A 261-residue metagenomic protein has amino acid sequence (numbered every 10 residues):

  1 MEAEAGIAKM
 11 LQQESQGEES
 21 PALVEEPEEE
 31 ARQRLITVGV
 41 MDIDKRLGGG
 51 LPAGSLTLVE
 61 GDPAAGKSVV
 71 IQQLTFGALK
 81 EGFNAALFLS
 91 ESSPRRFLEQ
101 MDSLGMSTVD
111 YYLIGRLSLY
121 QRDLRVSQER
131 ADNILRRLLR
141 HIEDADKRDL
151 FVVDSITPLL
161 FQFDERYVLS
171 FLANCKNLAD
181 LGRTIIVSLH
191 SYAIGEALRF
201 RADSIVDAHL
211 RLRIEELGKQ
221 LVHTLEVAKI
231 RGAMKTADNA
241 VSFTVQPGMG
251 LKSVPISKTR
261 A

Functional and structural regions predicted by a protein language model:
E2-E29, A233-A261: C-terminal regions of RecA-like/P-loop NTPase motor modules
L23-M41: N-terminal pre-Walker A segment at the start of P-loop NTPase domains
V38-G50: Pre-Walker A adenine-sensing motif
T57-E60: Short hydrophobic/aromatic beta-strand immediately N-terminal to the Walker A/P-loop
D62-V126: Conserved P-loop
N84, R116, K147-L150, L181-S188: Loop/turn-to-beta-strand initiation segments
R122-L181: Phosphate-binding/switch loop-helix module in NTP-utilizing enzymes
L189-G250: Phosphate-binding/switch region of NTP-binding enzymes
